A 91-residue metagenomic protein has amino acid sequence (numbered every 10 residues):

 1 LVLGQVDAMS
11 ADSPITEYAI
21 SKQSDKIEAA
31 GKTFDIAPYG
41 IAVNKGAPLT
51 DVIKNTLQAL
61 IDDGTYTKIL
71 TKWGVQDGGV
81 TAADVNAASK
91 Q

Functional and structural regions predicted by a protein language model:
L1, I41, I53, D63-Y66: Residue-level signal for nonpolar/aromatic packing positions in well-ordered secondary structure
L1-S10, P14, K22: Short helices/loops that flank or line small-molecule/ion binding pockets
D7, K26, Y66-T67, Q76: A general structural signal for well-ordered secondary-structure junctions
S13, E17-K54, Q58, Q76-Q91: Periplasmic-binding protein-like
L57-W73: Periplasmic-binding protein-like
